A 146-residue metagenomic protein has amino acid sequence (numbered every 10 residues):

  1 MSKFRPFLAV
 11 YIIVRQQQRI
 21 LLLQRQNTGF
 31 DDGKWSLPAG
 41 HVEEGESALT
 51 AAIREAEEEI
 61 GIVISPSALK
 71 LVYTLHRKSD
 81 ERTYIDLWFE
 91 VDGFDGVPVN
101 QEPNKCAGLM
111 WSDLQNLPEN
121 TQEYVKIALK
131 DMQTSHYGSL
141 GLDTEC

Functional and structural regions predicted by a protein language model:
M1-L21, V72-T74, E90: Conserved N-terminal beta-strand and adjoining loop/helix that marks the start of the Nudix/MutT-like hydrolase domain
F7, R15, D32, L37 (+2 more regions): Short connector loops at helix/strand junctions that flank enzyme active sites, especially segments positioning acidic
Q16, L75-P98, A128-M132, H136: Active-site-adjacent beta-strand/loop module that shapes the phosphate/pyrophosphate-binding cleft
R19-E58: Conserved Nudix-box catalytic region and its N-terminal flanking loop in Nudix hydrolases and closely related
G29, R77-E81, P103-N104, C146: A short beta-turn/loop motif at secondary-structure boundaries
V63-V72: A short coil-to-beta-strand element that immediately follows conserved catalytic motifs
N100-Q133: NUDIX/MutT-family hydrolases
T134-C146: Acidic/histidine-enriched, glycine/proline-rich intrinsically disordered or flexible terminal extensions
